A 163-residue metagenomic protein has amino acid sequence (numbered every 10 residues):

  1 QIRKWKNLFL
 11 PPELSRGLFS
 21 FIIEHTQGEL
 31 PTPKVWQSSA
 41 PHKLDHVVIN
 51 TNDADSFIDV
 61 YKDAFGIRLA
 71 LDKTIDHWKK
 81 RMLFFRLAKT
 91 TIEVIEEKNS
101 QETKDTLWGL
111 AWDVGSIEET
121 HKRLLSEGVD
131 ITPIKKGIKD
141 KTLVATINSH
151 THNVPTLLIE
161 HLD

Functional and structural regions predicted by a protein language model:
Q1, K43-D53, Q101-E127, I147-N148: Vicinal oxygen chelate
Q1-A40, D76, L83-R86, E93 (+1 more regions): Vicinal oxygen chelate
F21-I58, L107-W112: N-terminal beta-strand motif that seeds the catalytic metal site of vicinal oxygen chelate
I23, V60, L83-F84, T90-S100 (+2 more regions): A structural feature that tracks compact, well-ordered secondary-structure segments with a strong bias toward
D45, I67-A70, R81-E93: Conserved active-site beta-strand-loop modules that form the wall/rim of enzyme catalytic pockets and either contain
D53-L69: Amphipathic alpha-helical segments
